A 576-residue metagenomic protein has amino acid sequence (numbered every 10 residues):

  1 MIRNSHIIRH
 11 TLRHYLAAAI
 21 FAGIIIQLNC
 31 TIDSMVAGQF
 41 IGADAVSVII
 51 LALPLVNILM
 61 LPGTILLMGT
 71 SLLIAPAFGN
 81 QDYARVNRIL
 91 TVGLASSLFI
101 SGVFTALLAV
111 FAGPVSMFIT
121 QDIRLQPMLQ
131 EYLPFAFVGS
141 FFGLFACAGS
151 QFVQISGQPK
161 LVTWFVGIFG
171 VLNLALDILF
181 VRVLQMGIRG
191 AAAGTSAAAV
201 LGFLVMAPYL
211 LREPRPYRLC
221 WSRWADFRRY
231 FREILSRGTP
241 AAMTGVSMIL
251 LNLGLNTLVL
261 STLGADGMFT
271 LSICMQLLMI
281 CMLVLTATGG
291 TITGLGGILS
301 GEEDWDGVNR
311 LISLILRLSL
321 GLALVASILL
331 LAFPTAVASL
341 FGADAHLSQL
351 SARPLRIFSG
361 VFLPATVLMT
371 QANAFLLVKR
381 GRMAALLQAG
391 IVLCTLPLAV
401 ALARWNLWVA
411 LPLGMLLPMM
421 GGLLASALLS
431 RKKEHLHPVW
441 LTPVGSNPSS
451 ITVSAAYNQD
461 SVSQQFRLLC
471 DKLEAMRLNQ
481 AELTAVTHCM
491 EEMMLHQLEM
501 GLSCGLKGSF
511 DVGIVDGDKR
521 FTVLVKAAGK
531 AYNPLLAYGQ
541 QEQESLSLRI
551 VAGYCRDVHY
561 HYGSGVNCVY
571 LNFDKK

Functional and structural regions predicted by a protein language model:
M1-A19, I74-G139, M186-G238, G296-G360 (+1 more regions): Short alpha-helical transmembrane segments in multi-pass integral membrane proteins
H14-D33, F135, Q154-I155, F169 (+5 more regions): Transmembrane helical elements of multi-pass membrane transporters/channels
L28-S47, S116-I123, L179-M186, V246-Q276 (+3 more regions): Helix-terminus/linker motif at the lipid-water interface of multi-pass membrane proteins
V46-A106, A146-G157, L260, L271-I328 (+2 more regions): Small-residue-rich hydrophobic transmembrane alpha-helices
F152-A175, R189, A193-S196, D306-N309 (+2 more regions): Alpha-helical transmembrane segments of multi-pass membrane transporters/permeases
L429-H488: Bergerat-fold GHKL ATPase/HATPase_c domain
Q480-G508: Conserved ATP-binding N-box helix of the HATPase_c
K519-L548: Glycine-rich/acidic phosphate-handling loop/turn and adjacent ATP-lid/helix of nucleotide-binding kinase/ATPase domains
